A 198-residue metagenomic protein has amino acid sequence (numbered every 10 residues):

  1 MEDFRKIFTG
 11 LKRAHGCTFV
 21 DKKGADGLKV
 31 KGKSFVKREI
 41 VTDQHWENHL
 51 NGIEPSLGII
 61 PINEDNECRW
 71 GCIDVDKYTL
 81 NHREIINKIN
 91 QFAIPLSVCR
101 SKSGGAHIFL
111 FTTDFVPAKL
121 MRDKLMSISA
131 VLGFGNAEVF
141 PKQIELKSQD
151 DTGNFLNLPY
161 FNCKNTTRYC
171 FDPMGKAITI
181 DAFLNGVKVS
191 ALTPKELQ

Functional and structural regions predicted by a protein language model:
M1-W70, Y78-N87, N154-F155, Y160-C163 (+3 more regions): DNA replication initiation on ssDNA origins
R13-C17, I94-V98, N136-A137: Short secondary-structure junctions
D26-K33, F109-L110, S148-D150, T167-C170: Short, solvent-exposed polar/charged micro-motifs at secondary-structure junctions
G52-G58, Q91-L96, F134: Short small/polar-residue motifs
I60-I62, L96-S103, E138-K142: Short beta-strand
C72-I73, L96-M121, L146-P159: Histidine-centered divalent-metal-coordination microenvironment in nucleic-acid enzymes
R83-Q91, F111-E138, K164-L184: Helical (often loop-to-helix) elements that flank the catalytic cores of nucleotide-handling enzymes
P141, D150-N162, Y169-P173: Surface-exposed, charged/polar loop-rich segments that form substrate/cofactor-binding or regulatory interfaces
